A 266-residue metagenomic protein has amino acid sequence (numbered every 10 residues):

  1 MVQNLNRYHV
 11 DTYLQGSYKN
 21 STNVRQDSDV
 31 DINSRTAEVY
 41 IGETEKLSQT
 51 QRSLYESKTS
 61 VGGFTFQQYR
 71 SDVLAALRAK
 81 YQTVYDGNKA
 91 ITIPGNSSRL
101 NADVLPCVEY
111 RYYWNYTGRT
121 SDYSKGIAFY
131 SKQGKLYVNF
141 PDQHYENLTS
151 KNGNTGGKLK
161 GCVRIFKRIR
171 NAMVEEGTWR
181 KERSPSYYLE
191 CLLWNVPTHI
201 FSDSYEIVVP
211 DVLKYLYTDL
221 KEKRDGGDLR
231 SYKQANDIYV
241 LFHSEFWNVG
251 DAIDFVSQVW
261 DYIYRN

Functional and structural regions predicted by a protein language model:
M1-Y13, C162-I165, M173: Helical scaffold of the NTase/Pol beta-like nucleotidyltransferase catalytic core
V10, S28, K89: Short beta-strand or tight-loop elements that sit immediately N-terminal to catalytic metal-binding acidic residues
G16: Short gly/ser-rich loop at a beta-strand->alpha-helix junction or flexible surface loop bordering the NTP-binding
S21-F66, V104: Catalytic metal-binding acidic patch
T59-R224, R230, S257-Y264: Catalytic cores of NTP-dependent nucleotidyl/adenyl transfer enzymes across multiple folds
R224-N266: Terminal (often C-terminal) interaction modules
